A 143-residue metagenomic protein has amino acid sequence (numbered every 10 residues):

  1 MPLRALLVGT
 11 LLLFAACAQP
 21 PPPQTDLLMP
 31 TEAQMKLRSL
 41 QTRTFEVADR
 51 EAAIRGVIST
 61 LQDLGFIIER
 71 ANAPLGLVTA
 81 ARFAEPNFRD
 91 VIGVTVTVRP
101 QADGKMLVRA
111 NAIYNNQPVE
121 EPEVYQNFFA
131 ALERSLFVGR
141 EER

Functional and structural regions predicted by a protein language model:
M1-L7: Bacterial N-terminal signal peptides that target proteins for export
L13-A16: C-terminal motif of bacterial Sec signal peptides marking the signal peptidase cleavage site
A18-R143: Ser/Thr-rich, low-complexity intrinsically disordered terminal regions
